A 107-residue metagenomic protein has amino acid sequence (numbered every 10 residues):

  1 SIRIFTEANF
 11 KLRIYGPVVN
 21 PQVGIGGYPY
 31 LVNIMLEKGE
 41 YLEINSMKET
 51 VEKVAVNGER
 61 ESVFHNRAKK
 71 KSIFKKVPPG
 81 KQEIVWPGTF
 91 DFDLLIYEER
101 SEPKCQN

Functional and structural regions predicted by a protein language model:
S1-N107: Intrinsically disordered, low-complexity segments enriched in serine, threonine, and glycine
